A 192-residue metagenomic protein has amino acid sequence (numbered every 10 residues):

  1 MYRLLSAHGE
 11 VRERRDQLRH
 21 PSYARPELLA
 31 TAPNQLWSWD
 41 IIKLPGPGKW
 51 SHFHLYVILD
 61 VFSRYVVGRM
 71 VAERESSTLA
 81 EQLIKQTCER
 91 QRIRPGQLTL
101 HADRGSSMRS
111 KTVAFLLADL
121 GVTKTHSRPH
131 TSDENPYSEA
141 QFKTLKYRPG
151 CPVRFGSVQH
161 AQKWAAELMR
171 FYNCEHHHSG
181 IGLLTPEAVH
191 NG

Functional and structural regions predicted by a protein language model:
M1, D40, I58, R64 (+9 more regions): Mobile genetic element proteins and their domesticated derivatives, centered on retroelements and DNA transposons
M1-L36, T131, E187-N191: Basic, flexible linker segments flanking DNA-binding modules in nucleic acid-interacting mobile-element proteins
R15-L18, T99-R104, A118-Y137, P152-V158: RNase H-like polynucleotidyl transferase catalytic core
N34, L55, S76, A80 (+3 more regions): Hydrophobic (often cysteine-bearing) scaffold residues that line and stabilize catalytic clefts of nucleotide/cofactor
Q35, Y65, S77, Q82-K85 (+2 more regions): Retroviral integrase
Q35-V67: An active-site-proximal beta-strand-loop segment
S51, M70-I93: Active-site beta-loop-alpha junctions of metal-dependent nucleic acid enzymes, especially the RNase H-like/DDE
K111, A118-V122, T144-G192: C-terminal domain-tail junction helix/linker
